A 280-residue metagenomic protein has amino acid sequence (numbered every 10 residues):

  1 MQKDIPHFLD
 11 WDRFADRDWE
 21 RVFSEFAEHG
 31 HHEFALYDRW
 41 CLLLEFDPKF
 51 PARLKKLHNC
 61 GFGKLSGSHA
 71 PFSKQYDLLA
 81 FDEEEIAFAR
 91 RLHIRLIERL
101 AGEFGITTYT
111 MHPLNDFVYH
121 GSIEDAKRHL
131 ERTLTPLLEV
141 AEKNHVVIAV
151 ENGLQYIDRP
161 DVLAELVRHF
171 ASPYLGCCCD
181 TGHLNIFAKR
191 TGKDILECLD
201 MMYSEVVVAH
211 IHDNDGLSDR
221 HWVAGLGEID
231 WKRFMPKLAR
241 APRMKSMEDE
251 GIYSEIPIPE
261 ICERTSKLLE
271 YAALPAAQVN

Functional and structural regions predicted by a protein language model:
M1-E98, G102, G176, S266-N280: N-terminal pre-domain/capping segments
M1-Q2, D16, E20-A27, R95-E98 (+2 more regions): Histidine-acidic metal/acid-base catalytic patches
Q2-F8, E33-A35, K64-G67, I106-T110 (+5 more regions): Structural preference for beta-strand elements that scaffold enzyme active sites
F8-D12, Y37-C41, A70-S73, L114-D116 (+4 more regions): Active-site beta-loop-alpha junctions enriched in small/polar residues
W11-R13, A87, A126, L154-Q155 (+2 more regions): Short, flexible loop segments at the rims of nucleotide/cofactor-binding pockets, characterized by
R17-R21, C60, L78-C177: Active-site acidic/histidine proton-transfer and metal-coordination neighborhood in alpha/beta enzyme cores
K49-F62, R132-V140, C198-M201, R233-L238: Catalytic-core regions built around general acid/base machinery
K74-A80, F117-S122, N185-A188, L217-H221: A short acidic, helix-capping loop that chelates divalent metal ions and anchors anionic groups
